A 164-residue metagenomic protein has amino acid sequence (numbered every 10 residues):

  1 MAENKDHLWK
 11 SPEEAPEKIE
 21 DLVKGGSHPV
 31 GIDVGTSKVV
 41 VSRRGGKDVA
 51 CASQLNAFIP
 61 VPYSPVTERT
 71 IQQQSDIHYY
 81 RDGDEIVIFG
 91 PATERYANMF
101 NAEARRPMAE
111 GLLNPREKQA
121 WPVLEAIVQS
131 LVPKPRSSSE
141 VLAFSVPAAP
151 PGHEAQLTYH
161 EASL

Functional and structural regions predicted by a protein language model:
M1-T36, V40-I86, G90-L164: Nucleotide/phosphate-binding catalytic cleft detector across ATP-hydrolyzing and phosphate-transferring enzymes
